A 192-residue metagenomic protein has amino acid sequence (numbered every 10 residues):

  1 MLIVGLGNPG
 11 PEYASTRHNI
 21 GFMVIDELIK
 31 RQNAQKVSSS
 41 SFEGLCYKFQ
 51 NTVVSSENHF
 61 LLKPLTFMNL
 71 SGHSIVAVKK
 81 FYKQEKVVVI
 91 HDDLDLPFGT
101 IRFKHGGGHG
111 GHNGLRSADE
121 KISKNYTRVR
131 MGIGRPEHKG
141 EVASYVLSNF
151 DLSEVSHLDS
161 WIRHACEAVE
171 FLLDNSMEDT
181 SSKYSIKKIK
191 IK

Functional and structural regions predicted by a protein language model:
L2-H105, R116-V129, P136-E141, S148 (+1 more regions): Nucleotide and nucleotide-moiety/phosphate-recognizing core
H109: Conserved TIR/SEFIR loop-to-helix hotspot centered on a Trp-containing motif with a nearby acidic residue
H112: Glycine-rich phosphate-binding loop at the start of an alpha helix
